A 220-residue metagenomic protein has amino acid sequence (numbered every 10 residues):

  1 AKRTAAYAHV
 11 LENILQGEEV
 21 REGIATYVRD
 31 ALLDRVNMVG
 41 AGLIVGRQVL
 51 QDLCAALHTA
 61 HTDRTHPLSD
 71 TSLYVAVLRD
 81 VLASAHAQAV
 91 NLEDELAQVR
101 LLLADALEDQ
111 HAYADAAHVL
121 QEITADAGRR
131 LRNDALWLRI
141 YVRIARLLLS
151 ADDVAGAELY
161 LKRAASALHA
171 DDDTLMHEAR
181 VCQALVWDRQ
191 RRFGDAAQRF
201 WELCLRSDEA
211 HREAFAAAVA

Functional and structural regions predicted by a protein language model:
A1-A220: Extended alpha-helical scaffold regions
